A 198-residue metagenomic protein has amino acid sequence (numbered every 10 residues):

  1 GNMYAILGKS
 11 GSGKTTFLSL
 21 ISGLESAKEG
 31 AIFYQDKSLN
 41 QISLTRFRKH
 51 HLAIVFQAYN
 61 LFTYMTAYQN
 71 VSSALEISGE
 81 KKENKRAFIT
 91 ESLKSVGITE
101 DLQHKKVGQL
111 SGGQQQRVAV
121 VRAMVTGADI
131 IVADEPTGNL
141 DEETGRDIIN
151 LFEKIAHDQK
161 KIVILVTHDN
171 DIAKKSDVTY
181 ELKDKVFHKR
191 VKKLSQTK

Functional and structural regions predicted by a protein language model:
S22: Helix-to-loop junction immediately C-terminal to a conserved catalytic motif
G30-S38: Conserved ABC transporter NBD signature motif
L39-A53: ABC ATPase NBD coupling module
M65-S73: Short coil-to-helix segment of the ABC ATPase nucleotide-binding domain corresponding to the Q-loop/switch region
E83-D101: Conserved ABC ATPase "signature" region
K106-L110, Q114-Q116: Conserved ABC ATPase signature
G127: Conserved catalytic motifs of ABC-family nucleotide-binding domains
